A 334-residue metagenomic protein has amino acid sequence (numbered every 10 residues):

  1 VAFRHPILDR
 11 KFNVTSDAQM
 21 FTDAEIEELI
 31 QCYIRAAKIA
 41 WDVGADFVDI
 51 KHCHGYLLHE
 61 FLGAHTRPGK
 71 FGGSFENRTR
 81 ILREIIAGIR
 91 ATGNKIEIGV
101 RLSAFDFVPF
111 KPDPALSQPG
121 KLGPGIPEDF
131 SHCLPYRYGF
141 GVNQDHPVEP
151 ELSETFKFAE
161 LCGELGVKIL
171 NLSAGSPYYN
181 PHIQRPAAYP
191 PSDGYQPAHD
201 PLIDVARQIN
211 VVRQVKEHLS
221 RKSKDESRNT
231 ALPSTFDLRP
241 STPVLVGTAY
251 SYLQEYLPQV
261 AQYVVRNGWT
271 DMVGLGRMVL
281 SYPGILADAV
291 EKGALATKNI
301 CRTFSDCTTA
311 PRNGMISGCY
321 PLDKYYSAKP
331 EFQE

Functional and structural regions predicted by a protein language model:
V1-K222, N229-L232, D237-E334: Flavin-dependent oxidoreductase catalytic cores
